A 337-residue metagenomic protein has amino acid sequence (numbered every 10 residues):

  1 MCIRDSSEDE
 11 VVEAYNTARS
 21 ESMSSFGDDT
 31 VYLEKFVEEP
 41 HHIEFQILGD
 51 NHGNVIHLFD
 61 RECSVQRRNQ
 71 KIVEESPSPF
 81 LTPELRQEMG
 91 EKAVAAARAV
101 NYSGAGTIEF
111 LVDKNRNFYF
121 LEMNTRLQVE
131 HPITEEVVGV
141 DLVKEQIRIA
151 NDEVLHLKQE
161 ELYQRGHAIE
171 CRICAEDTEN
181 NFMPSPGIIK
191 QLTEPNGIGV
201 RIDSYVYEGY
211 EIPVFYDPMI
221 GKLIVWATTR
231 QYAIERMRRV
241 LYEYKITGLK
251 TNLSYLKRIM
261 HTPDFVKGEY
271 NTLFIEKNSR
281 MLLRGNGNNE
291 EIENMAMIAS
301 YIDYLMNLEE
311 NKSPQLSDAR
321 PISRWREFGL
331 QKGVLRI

Functional and structural regions predicted by a protein language model:
R4-I337: ATP-dependent carboxylate activation and anion-phosphoryl transfer catalytic cores that bind Mg-ATP to form
